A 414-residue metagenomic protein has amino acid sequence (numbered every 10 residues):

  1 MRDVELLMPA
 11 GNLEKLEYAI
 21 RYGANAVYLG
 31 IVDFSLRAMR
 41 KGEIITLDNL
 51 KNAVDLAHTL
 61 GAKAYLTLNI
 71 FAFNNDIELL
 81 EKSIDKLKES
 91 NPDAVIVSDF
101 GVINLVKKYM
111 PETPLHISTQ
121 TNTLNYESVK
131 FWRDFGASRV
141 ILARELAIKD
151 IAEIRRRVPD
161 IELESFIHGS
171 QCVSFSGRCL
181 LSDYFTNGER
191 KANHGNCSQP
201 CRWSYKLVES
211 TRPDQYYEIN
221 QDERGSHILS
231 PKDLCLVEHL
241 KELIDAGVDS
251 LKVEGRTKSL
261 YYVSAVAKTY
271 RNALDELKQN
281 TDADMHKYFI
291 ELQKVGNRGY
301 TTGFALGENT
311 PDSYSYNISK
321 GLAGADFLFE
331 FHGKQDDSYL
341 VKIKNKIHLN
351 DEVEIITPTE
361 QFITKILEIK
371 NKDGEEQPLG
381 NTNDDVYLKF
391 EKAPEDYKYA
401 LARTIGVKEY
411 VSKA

Functional and structural regions predicted by a protein language model:
M1-Y22, A26-A38, A53-V54, L60-I70 (+6 more regions): Surface-exposed amphipathic alpha-helical tracts and adjacent flexible/coil segments at the periphery of soluble enzymes
K41-K51: Aromatic- and glycine-enriched glycan-recognition loops and surfaces that form the carbohydrate-binding subsites
A62-F131: N-terminal active-site wall of soluble small-molecule enzyme domains
